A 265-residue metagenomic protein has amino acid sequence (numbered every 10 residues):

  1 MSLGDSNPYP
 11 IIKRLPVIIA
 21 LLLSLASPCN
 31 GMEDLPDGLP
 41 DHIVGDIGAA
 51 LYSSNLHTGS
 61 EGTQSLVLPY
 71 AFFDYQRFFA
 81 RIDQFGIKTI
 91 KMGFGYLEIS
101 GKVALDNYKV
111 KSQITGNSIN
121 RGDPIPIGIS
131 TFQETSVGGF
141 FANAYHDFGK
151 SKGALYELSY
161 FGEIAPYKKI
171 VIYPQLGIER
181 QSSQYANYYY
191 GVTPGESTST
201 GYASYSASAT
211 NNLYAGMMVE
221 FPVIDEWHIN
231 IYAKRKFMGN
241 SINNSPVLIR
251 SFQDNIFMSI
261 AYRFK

Functional and structural regions predicted by a protein language model:
M1-H42, K265: Cleavable N-terminal export/targeting peptides
G31-A80: Short glycine/proline- and aromatic-enriched beta-strand/turn motifs that initiate or cap beta-hairpins
E33, G86, G149, G153-I249 (+1 more regions): Outer-membrane beta-barrel transmembrane domain signature
I43, T63-P69, G93-G95, R121-I127 (+4 more regions): Residues that define the transmembrane beta-barrel architecture of outer-membrane proteins
I47, P69, I129, A142 (+4 more regions): Membrane-embedded beta-strands of outer-membrane beta-barrel proteins, especially the hydrophobic/small aromatic
I47-S53, F73, Q84, I99-V103 (+3 more regions): Transmembrane beta-barrel strands of outer-membrane/channel proteins
A71-Q76, I90, F132-S136, E163-A165 (+2 more regions): Structural signature of outer-membrane beta-barrel channels/translocons
R77-A80, G95, V137-F141, K168-I172 (+1 more regions): Repeated loop/turn-to-beta-strand initiation elements of outer-membrane beta-barrel proteins
